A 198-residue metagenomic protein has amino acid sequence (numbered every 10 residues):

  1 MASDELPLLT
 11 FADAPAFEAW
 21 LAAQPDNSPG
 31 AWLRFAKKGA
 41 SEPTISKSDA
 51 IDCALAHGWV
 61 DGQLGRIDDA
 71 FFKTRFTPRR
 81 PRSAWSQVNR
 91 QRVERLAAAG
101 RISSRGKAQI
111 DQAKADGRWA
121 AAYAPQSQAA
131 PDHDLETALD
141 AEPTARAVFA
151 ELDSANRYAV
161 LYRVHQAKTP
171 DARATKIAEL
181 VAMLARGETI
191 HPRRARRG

Functional and structural regions predicted by a protein language model:
M1-G198: Charge-dense, helix-prone N-terminal extensions
